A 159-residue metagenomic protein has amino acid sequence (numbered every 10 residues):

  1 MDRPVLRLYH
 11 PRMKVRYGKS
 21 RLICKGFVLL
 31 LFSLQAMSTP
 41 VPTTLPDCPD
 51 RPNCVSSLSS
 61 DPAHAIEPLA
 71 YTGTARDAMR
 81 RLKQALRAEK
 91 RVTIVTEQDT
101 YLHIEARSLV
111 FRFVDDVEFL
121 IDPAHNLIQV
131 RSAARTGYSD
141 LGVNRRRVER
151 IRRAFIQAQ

Functional and structural regions predicted by a protein language model:
D2-V5, V15: Acidic, Ala/Val/Gly-enriched low-complexity intrinsically disordered segments
V5-L6, L31: A composition/secondary-structure signal for short, hydrophobic, low-basic-content segments with alpha-helix propensity
K14-F27: Bacterial N-terminal signal peptides that target proteins for export
L29-M37: Hydrophobic h-region of N-terminal signal peptides that target proteins for export in Gram-negative bacteria
A36-Q159: Ser/Thr-rich, low-complexity intrinsically disordered terminal regions
